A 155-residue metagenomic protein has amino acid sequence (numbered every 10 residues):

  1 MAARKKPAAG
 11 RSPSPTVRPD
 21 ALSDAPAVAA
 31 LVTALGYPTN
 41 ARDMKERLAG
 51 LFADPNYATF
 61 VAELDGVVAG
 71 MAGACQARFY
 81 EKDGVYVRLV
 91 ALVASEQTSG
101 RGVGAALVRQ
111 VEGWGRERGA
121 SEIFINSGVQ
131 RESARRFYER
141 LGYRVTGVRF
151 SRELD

Functional and structural regions predicted by a protein language model:
P15-V28: A short beta-loop-alpha structural element at the N-terminal edge of CoA-dependent acyl/N-acetyltransferase catalytic
A29-R42: Helix-loop element at the rim of GNAT/NAT acetyltransferase active sites that forms part of the acceptor-substrate
N40-T59: Active-site rim helix/loop that mediates acceptor-substrate recognition in acyltransferases
V61, V67-Q76, R88, V93: Conserved beta-strand in the GNAT
R78-L89, S99, V145-T146: A conserved beta-turn-beta hairpin within the catalytic core of GNAT-like acetyltransferases that forms part
S99, F124-A134, S151-E153: Conserved beta-strand-loop-alpha-helix junction that forms the acyl-donor binding cleft
G100-G113, R136, R140: Conserved acetyl-CoA-binding loop-helix of GNAT-fold acetyltransferases
V108, G115-S127: Conserved GNAT acetyl-CoA-binding A-motif
